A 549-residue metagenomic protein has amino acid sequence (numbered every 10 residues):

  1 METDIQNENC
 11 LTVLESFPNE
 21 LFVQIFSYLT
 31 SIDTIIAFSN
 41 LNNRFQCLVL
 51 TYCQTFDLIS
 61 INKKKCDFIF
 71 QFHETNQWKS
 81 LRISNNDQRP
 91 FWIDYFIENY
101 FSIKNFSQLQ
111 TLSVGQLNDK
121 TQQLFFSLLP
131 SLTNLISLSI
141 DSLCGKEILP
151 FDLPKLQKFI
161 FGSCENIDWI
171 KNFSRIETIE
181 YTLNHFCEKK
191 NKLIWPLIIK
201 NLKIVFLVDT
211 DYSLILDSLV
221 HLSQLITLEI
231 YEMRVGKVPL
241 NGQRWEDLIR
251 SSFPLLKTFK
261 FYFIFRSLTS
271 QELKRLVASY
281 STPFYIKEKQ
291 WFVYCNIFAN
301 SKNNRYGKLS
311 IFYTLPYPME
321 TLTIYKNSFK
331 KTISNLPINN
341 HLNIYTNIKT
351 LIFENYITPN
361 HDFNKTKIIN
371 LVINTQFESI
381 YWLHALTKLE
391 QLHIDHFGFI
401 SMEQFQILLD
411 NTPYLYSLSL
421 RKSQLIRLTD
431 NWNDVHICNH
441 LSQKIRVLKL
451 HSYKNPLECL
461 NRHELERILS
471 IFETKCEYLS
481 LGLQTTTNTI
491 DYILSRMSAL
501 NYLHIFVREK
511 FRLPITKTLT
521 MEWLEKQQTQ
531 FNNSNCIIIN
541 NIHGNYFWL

Functional and structural regions predicted by a protein language model:
M1-L549: Eukaryote-biased activation of long, low-complexity terminal tails and linkers
